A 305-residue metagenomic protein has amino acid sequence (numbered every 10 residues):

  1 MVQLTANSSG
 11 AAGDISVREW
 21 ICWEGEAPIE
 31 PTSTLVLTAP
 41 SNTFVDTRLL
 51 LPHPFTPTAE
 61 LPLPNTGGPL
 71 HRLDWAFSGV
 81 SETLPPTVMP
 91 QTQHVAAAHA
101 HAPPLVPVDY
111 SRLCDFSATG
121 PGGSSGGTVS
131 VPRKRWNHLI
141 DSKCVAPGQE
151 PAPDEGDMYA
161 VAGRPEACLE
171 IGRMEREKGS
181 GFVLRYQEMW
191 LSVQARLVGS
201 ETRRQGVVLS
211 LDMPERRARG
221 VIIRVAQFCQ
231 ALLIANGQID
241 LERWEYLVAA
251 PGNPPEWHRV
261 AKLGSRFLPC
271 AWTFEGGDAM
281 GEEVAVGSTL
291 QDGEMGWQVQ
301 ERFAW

Functional and structural regions predicted by a protein language model:
M1-A76, V88-W305: Lipid interaction determinants
A76-E82: Beta-propeller blade signature
